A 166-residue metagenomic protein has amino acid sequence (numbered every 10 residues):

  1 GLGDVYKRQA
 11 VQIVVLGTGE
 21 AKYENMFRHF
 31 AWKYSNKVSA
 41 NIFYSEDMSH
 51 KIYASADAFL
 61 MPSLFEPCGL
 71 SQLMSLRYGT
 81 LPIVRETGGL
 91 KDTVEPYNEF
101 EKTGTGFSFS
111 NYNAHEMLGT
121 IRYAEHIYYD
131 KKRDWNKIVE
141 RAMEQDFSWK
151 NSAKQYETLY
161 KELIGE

Functional and structural regions predicted by a protein language model:
G1-Y6: Short, small-residue-biased leader/transition segments that mark boundaries at the very start of proteins
K7, W32, L76: Anion (oxyanion) recognition and catalysis
R8-Q12, S55-D57: Short, surface-exposed connector motifs at secondary-structure boundaries
V11-K51: Nucleotide-activated donor-binding/catalytic signature segment of Leloir-type glycosyltransferases, i.e., the conserved
A21-K22, D47, G89, H115 (+1 more regions): Short alpha-helical
N41-S45, N136-V139, Q155-Y156: Short coil/turn segments at secondary-structure boundaries
K51-V139, M143-E144: Catalytic binding pocket for nucleotide-activated donors in carbohydrate/polymer assembly enzymes
W149-E166: C-terminal alpha-helical cap of glycosyltransferases
